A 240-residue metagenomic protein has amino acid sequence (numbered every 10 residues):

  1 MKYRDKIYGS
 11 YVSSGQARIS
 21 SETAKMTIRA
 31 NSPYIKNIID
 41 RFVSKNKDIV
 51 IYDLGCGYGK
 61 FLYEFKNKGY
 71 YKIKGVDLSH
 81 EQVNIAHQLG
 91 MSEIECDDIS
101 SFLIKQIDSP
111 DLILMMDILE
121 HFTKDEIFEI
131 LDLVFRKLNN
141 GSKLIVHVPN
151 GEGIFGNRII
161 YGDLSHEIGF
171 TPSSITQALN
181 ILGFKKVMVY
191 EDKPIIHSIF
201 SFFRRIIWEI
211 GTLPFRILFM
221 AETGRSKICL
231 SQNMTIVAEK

Functional and structural regions predicted by a protein language model:
M1-D108, L112-M116, D125-D132, D192-P194 (+1 more regions): Conserved N-terminal segment of class I S-adenosyl-L-methionine
K60-F61, F122, G153-G156, I196-I199: Short catalytic/ligand-binding loop motif for oxyanion handling, primarily in non-cytosolic enzymes, centered on
D117-E120, P149-G151, D192: Histidine-centered beta-alpha loop that forms part of the nucleotide-sugar donor binding/catalytic region in diverse
F122-T123, L138-N140: Helix-to-beta-strand junctions that scaffold the AdoMet/dcAdoMet cofactor pocket in Class I SAM-dependent enzymes
L133-N139, L182: Conserved helix-to-beta-strand junction in the class I
V146-I168: Short, glycine-/aromatic-enriched active-site segment of Class I SAM-dependent methyltransferases
E167-L182: Short alpha-helix
E191-K240: A C-terminal cap/extension of S-adenosyl-L-methionine-dependent methyltransferases that defines the acceptor-substrate
